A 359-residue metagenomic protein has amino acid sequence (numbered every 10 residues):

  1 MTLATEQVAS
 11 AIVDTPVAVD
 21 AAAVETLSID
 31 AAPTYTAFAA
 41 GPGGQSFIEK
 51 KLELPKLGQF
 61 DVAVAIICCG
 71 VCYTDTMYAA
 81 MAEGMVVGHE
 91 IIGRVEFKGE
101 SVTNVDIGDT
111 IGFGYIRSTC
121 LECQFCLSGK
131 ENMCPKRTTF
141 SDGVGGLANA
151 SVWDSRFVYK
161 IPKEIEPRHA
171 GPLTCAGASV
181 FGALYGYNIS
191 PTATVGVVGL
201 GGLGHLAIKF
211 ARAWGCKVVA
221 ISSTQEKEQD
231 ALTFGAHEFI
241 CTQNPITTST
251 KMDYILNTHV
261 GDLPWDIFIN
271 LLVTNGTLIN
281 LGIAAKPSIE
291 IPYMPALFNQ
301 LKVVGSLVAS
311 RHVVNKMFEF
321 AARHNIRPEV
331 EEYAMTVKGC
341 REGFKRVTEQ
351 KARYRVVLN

Functional and structural regions predicted by a protein language model:
T2-P33, R311-N359: C-terminal hydrophobic helical "lid"/dimerization subdomain of Rossmann-like NAD(P)H-dependent oxidoreductases
E53-C69, Y78-Q124, F157, P162-I165: Glycine-rich beta-strand-centered segment in the early N-terminal region that forms part of a ligand/cofactor-binding
Y78, S118-V198: NAD(P)H dinucleotide-binding glycine-rich loop of Rossmann-like/cofactor-binding domains, especially the beta1-alpha1
E96, V219, I279: Conserved beta-strand positions in the Rossmann-like core of class I SAM-dependent methyltransferases
P191-L200, R212-I267: Adenosine-nucleotide cofactor-binding segment
G204-H205: N-terminal Rossmann-fold NAD(P) dinucleotide-binding loop
D262-E329, A334-V337: Glycine-rich phosphate-binding loop and adjacent beta-alpha segment of Rossmann(oid) nucleotide-cofactor-binding
